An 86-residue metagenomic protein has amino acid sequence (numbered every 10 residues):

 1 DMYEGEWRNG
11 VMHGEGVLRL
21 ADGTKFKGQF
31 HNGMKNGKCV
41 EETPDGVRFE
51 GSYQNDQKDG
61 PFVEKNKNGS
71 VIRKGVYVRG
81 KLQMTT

Functional and structural regions predicted by a protein language model:
D1-T86: Glycine/tyrosine- and acidic-biased, solvent-exposed loop/turn segments at the edges of beta-strands
